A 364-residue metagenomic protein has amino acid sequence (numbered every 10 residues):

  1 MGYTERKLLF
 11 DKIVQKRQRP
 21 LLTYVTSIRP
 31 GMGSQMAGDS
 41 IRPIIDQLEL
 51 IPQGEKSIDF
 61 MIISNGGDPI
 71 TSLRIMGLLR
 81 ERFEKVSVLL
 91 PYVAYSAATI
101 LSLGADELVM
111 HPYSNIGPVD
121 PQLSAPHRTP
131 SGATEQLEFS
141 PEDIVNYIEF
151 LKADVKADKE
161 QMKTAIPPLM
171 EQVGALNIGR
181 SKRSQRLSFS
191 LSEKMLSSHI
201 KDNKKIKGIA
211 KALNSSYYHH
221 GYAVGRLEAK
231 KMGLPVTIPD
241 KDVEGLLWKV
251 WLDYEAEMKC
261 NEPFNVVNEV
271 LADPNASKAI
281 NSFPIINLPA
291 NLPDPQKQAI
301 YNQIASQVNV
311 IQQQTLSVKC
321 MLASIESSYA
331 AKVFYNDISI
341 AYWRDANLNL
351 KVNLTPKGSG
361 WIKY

Functional and structural regions predicted by a protein language model:
M1-Y364: Terminal-region recognition feature
